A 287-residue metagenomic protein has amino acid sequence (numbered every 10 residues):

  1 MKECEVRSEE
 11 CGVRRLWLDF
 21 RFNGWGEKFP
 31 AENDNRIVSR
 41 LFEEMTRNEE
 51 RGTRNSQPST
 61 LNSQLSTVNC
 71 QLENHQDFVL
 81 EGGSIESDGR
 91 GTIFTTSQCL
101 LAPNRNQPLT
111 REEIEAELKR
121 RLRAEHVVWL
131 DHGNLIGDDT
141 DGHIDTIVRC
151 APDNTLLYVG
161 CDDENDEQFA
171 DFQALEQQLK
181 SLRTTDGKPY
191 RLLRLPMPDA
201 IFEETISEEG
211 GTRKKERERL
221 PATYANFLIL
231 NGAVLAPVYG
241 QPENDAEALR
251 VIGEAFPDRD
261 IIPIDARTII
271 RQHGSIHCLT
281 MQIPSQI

Functional and structural regions predicted by a protein language model:
M1-G52, N62, S66-I287: The feature marks the mature, well-folded catalytic cores of soluble enzymes
